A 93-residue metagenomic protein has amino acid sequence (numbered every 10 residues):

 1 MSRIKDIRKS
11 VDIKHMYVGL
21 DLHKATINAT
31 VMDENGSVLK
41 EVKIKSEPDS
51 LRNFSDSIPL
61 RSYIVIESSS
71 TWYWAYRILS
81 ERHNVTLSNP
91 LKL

Functional and structural regions predicted by a protein language model:
M1-L93: Phosphate- and other anionic-substrate recognition elements at nucleic-acid/protein interfaces
